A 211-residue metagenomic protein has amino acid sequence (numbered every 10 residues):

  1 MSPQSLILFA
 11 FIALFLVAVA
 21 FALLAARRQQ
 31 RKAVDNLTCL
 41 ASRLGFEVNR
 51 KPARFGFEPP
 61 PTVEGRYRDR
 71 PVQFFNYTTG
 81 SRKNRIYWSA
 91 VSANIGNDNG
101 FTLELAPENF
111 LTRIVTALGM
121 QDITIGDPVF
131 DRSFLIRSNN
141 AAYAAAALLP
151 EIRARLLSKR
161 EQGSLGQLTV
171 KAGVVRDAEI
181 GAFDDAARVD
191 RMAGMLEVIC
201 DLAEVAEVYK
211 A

Functional and structural regions predicted by a protein language model:
M1-A13: Feature marks short, highly hydrophobic, charge-poor N-terminal signal-anchor/signal peptide-like helices that anchor
V19-R43: Transmembrane-cytosolic junction motif
V34-R54, E58-Q73, Y77-Y87, S92-A211: Charged, low-complexity intrinsically disordered regions
